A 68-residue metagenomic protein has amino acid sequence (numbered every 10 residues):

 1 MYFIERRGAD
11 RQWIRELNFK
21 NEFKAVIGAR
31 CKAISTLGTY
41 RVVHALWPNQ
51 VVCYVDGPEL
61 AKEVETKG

Functional and structural regions predicted by a protein language model:
M1-I14, G38, Y54: Short beta-strand segments and strand-loop junctions that repeat across beta-rich extracellular domains
R7-D10, K20, P48, G57-P58: Compositionally biased, intrinsically disordered low-complexity regions
G8, F19, A25-I27, C53 (+1 more regions): Intrinsically disordered, low-complexity segments enriched in glycine/proline and serine/threonine
D10-R11, N18-H44: A short, charged, amphipathic alpha-helix used as a generic interaction element across diverse proteins
A33-G68: Short, mixed-charge low-complexity intrinsically disordered segments
